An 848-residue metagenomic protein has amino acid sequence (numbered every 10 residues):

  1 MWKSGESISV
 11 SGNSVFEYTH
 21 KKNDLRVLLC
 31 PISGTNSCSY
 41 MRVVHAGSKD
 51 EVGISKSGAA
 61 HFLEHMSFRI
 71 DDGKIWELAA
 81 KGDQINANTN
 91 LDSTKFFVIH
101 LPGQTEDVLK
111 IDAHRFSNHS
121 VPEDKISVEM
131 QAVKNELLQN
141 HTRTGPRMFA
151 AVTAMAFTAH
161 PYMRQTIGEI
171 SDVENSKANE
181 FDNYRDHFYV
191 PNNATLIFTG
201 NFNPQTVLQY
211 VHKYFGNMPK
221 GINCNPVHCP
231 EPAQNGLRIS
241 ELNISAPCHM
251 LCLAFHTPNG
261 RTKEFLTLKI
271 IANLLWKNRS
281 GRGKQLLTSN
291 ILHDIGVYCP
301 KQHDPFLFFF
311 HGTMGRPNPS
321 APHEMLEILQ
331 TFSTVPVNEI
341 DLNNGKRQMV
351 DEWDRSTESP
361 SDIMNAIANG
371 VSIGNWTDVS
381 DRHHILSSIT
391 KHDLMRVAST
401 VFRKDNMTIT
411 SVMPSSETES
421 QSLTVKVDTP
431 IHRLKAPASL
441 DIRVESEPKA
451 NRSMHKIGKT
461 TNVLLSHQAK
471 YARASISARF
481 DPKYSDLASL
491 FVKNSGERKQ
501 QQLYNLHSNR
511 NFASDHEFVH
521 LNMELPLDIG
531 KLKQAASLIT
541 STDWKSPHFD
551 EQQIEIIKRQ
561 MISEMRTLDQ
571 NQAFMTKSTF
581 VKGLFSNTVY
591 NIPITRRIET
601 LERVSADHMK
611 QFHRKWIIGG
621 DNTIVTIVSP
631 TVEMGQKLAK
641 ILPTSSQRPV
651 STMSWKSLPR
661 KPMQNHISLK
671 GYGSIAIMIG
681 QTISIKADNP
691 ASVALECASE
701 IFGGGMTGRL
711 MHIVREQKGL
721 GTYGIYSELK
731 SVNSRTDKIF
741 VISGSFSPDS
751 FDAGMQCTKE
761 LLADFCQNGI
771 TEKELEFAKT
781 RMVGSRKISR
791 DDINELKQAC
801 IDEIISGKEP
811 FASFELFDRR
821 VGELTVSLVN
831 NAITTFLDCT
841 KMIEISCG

Functional and structural regions predicted by a protein language model:
M1-W76, H100, E106, K110-A113 (+8 more regions): His/Glu-rich zincin catalytic helix
I75-N223, P258-N259, T288-S439, Q502-S651 (+2 more regions): Charge-rich, well-structured scaffold segments of protease-associated domains
